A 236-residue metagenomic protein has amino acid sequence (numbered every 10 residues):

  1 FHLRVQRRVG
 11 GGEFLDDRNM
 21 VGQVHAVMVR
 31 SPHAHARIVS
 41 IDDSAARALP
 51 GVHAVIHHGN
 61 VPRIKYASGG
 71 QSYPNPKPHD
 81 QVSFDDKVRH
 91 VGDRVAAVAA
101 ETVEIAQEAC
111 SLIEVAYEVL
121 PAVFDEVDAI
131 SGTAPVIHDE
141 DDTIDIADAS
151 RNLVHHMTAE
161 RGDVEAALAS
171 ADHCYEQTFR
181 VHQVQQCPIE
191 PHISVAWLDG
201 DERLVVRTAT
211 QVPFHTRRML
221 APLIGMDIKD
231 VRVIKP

Functional and structural regions predicted by a protein language model:
F1-A149, C174-Q177: Flexible, low-hydrophobicity surface segments
V21, A34-I38, A97-E101, I105 (+4 more regions): Catalytic cores of large soluble enzymes that bind and process phosphate-bearing ligands
R47, A221, G225-I228: Residue-level preference for well-ordered alpha-helical positions
N60, A209-Q211, P236: An acidic- and aromatic-residue-enriched active-site/binding cleft used to recognize and process polar
I137-D141, M157, A166, Q185 (+1 more regions): Extracytoplasmic/secretory N-terminal segments
D163-I224: Conserved beta-alpha junction segments in alpha/beta enzyme cores
K229-P236: Beta-strand segments within the central parallel beta-sheet cores of soluble alpha/beta enzyme folds
